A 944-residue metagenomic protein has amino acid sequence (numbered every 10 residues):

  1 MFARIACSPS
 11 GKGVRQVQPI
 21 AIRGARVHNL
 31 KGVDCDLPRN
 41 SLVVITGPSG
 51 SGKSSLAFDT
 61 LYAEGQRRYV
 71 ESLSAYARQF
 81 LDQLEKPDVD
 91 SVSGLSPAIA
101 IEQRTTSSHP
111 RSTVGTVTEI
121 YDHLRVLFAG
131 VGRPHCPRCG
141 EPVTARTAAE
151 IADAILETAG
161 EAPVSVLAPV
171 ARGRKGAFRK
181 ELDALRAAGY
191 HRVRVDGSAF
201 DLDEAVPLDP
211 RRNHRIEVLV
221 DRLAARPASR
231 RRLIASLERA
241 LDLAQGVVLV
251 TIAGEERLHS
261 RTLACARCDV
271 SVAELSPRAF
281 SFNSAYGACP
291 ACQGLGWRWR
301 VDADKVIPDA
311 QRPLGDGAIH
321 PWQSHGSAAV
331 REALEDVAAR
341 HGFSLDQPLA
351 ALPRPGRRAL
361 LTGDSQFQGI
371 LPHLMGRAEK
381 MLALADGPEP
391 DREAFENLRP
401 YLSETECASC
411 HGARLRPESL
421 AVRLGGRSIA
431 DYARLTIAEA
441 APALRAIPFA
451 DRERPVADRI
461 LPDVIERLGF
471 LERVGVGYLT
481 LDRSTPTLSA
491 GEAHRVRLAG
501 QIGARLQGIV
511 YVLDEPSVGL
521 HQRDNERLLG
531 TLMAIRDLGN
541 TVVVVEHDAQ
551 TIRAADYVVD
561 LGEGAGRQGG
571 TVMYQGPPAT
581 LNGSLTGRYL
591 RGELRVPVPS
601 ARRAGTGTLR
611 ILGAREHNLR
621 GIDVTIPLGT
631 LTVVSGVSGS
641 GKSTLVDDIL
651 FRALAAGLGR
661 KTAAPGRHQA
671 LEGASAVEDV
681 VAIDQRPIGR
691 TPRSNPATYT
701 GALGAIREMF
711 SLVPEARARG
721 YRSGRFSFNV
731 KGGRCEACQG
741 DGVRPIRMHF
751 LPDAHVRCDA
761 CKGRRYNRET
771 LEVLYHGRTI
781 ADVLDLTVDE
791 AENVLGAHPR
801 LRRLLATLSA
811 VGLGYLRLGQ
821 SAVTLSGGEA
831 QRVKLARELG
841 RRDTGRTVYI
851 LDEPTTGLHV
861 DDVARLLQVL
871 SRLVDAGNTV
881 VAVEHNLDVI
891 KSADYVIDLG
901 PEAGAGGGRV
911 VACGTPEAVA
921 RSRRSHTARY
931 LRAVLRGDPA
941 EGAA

Functional and structural regions predicted by a protein language model:
M1-A944: Conserved phosphate-binding elements of NTP-dependent enzyme cores
